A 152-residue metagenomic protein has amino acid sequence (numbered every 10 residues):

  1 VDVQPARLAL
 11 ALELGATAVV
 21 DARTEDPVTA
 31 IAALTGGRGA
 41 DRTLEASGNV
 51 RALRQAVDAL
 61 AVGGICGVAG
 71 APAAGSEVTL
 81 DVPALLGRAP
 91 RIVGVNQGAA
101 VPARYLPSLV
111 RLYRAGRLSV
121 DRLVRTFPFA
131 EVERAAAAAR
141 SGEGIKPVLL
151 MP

Functional and structural regions predicted by a protein language model:
V1-Q55: Adenosine-nucleotide cofactor-binding segment
P5-A6, D26, V50-R51, G75 (+2 more regions): Short alpha-helical
G15-V20, T29, R38, P83-G87 (+2 more regions): Short, hinge-like loop/turn segments at secondary-structure boundaries
V19, I92-G94, T126: Conserved beta-strand scaffold positions in the cores of enzyme catalytic domains, especially in NTP/NDP-utilizing
R54-D58, A103-P152: C-terminal hydrophobic helical "lid"/dimerization subdomain of Rossmann-like NAD(P)H-dependent oxidoreductases
L60-V62: Helix-to-beta-strand junctions that scaffold the AdoMet/dcAdoMet cofactor pocket in Class I SAM-dependent enzymes
G64-I65, T79-R122, S141: Rossmann-fold dehydrogenase core element
A69-G70: Acidic carboxylate diad motif detector
